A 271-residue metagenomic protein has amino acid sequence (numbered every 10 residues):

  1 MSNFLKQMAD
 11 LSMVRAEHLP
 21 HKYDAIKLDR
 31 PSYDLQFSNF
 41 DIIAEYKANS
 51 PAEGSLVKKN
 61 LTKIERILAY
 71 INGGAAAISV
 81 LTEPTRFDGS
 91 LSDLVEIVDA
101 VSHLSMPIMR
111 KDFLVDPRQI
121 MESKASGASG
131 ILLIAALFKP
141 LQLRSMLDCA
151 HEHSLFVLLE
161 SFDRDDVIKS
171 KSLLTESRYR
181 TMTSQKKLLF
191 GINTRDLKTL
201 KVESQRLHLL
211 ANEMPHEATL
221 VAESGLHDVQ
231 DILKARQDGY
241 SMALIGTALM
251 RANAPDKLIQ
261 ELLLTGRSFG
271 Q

Functional and structural regions predicted by a protein language model:
M1-I108, R118, E152-L188, L197-L207 (+5 more regions): Conserved N-terminal beta1-alpha1 strand-loop-helix module at the mouth
L81-T82, K111-D112, L133-A136, N193 (+1 more regions): Short beta->alpha connector loops at strand-helix junctions that form conserved, small/polar/Pro-enriched
V115: Short acidic, Gly/Ser-rich segments with clustered Asp/Glu that frequently serve as metal-coordination loops in enzyme
Q119-F138, L143, C149, R178-R180: A short alpha/beta connector and helix-capping loop motif
G130-L132, L158, G191: Short aromatic/hydrophobic contact patches that present stacked aromatics for nucleic-acid/ligand binding
A243: H/E-rich (His + Asp/Glu) clusters that bind or coordinate divalent metals
